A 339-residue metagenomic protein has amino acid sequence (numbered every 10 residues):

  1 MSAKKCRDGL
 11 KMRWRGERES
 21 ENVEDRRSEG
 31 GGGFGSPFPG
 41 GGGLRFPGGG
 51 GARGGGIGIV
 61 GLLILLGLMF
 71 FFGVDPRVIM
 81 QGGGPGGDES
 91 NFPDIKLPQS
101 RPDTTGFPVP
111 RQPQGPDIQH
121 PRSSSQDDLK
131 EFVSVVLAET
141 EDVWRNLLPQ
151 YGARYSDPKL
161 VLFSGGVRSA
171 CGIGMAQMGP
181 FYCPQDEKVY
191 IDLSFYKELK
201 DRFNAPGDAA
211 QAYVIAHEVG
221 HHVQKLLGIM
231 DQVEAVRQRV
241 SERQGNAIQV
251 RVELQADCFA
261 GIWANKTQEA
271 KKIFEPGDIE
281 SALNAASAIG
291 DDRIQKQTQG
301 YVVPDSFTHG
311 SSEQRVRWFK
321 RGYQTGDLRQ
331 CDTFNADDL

Functional and structural regions predicted by a protein language model:
S2-H120: Long amphipathic alpha-helical segments used for membrane anchoring, targeting, substrate engagement, or oligomerization
G67, W144, I191, A210-L226 (+2 more regions): Active-site recognition of the HExxH zinc-binding catalytic motif
Q112-K130, A264: Acidic/histidine-rich, surface-exposed loop or edge segments in extracytoplasmic proteins
D127, E131-Y155, N246-A247, R251-Q295: Short helix/loop segments within enzyme catalytic domains that coordinate or immediately flank catalytic cofactors
G166-D192: Catalytic zinc-binding patch centered on the HExxH motif and its immediate surroundings that defines zinc-dependent
F195-V214, Q244-V250: Short pre-active-site segment immediately N-terminal to the catalytic Zn-binding motif
K225-E253: Post-HEXXH active-site segment of zinc metalloproteases
I289-L339: Pan-zinc metallopeptidase signature
